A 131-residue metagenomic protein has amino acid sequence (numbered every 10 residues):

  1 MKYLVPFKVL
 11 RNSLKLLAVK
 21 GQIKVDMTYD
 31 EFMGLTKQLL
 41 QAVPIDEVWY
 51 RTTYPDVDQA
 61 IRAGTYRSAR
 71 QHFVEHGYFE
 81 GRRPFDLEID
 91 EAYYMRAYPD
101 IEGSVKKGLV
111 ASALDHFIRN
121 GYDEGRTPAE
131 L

Functional and structural regions predicted by a protein language model:
M1-L131: Charge-rich, low-complexity intrinsically disordered regions
